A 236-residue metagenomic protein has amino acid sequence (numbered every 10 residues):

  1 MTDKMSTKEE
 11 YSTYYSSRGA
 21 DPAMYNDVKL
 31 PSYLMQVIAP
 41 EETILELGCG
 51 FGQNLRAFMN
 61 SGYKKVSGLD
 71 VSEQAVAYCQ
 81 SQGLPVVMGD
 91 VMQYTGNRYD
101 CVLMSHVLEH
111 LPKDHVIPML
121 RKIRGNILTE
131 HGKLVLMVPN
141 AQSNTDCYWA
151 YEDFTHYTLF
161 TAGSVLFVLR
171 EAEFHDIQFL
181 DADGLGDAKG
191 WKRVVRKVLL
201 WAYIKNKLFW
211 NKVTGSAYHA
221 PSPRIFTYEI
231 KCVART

Functional and structural regions predicted by a protein language model:
M1-L103, H115-R121, A182, F226-I230: Conserved N-terminal segment of class I S-adenosyl-L-methionine
V66, L134-L136: Hydrophobic/aromatic residues located in beta-strands of well-ordered beta-sheets within soluble catalytic
H106-H110: Short catalytic micro-motifs in class I SAM-dependent methyltransferases
P112-V116, D146: Short N-terminal helix/helix-N-cap motif within the alpha/beta-hydrolase-1
I127-K133: Short glycine-dipeptide loop
L136-T158: Short, glycine-/aromatic-enriched active-site segment of Class I SAM-dependent methyltransferases
Y157-E173: Short alpha-helix
F179-T236: A C-terminal cap/extension of S-adenosyl-L-methionine-dependent methyltransferases that defines the acceptor-substrate
